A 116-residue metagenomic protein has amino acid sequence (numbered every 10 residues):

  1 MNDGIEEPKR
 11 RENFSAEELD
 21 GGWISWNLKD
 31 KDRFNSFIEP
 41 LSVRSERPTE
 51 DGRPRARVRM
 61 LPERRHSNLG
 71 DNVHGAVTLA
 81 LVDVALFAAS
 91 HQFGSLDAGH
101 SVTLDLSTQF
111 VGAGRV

Functional and structural regions predicted by a protein language model:
M1-V116: Terminal targeting signals and extreme-terminal segments of soluble enzymes
